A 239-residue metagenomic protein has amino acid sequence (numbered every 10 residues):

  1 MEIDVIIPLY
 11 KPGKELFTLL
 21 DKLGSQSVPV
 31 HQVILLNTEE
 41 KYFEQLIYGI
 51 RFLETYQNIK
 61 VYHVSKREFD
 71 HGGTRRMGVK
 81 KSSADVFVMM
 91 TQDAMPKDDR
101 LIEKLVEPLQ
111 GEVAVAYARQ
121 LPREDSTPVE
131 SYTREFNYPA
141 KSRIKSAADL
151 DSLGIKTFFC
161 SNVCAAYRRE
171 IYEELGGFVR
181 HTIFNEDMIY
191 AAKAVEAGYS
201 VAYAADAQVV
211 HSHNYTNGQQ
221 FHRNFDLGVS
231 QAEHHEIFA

Functional and structural regions predicted by a protein language model:
P12-S25: Short, well-formed alpha-helical segments that are part of the catalytic scaffolds of diverse glycosyltransferases
L23-H63: Acidic donor-binding segment of Leloir-type glycosyltransferases
S65-S82: Glycine-rich, basic loop-to-helix element that forms the pyrophosphate-binding segment of sugar-nucleotide handling
F87: Short aromatic/hydrophobic "clamp" motif used to bind/position activated sugar donors
R100-S131: Conserved donor NDP-sugar-binding/catalytic core segment of glycosyltransferases
A148-Y167, I183: A recurrent flexible, glycine/aromatic-enriched loop bordering the glycosyltransferase active site that acts as
I183-Y190: Acidic donor-binding loop at a coil-to-helix junction in glycosyltransferase catalytic cores that engages
A207, G218-A239: Catalytic core of nucleotide-sugar-dependent glycosyltransferases
